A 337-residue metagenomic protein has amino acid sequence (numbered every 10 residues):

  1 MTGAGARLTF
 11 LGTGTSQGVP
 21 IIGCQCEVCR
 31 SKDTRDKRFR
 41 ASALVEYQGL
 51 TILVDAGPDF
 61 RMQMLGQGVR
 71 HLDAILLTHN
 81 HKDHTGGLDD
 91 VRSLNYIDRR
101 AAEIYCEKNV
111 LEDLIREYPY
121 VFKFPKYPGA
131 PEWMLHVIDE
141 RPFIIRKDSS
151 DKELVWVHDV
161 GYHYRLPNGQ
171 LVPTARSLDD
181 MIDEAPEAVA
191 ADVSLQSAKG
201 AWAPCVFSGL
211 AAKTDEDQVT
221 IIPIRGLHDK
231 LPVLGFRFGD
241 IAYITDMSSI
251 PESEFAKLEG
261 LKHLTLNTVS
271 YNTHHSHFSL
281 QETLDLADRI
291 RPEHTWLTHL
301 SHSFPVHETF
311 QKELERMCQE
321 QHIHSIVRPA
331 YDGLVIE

Functional and structural regions predicted by a protein language model:
M1-I244, T309-E337: Binuclear metal-dependent hydrolase catalytic cores
E184, Q196, I250-E337: Binuclear metal-ion centers of metallo-dependent hydrolases, dominated by the metallo-beta-lactamase
